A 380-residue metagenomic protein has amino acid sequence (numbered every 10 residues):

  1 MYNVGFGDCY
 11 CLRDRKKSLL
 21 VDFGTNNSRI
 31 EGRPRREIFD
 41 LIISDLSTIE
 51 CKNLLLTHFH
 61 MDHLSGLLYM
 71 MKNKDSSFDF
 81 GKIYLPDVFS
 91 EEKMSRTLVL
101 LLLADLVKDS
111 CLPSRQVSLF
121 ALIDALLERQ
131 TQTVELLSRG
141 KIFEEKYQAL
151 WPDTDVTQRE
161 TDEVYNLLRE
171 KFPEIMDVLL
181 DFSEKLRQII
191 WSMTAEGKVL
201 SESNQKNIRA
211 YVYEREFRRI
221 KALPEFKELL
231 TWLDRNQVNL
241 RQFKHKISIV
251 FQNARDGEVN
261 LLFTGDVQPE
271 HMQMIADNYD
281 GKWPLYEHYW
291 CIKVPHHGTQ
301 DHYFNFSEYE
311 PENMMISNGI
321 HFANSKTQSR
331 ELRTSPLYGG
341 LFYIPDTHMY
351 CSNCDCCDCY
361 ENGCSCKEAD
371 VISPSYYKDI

Functional and structural regions predicted by a protein language model:
M1-I49, F243-Q273: Conserved beta-strand hairpin/beta-sheet module of binuclear metal-dependent hydrolase folds, prominently
G5-F6, D256-G257, V267-Y286, E308-N313 (+1 more regions): C-terminal regulatory/interaction regions
F6-D8, N27-R29, F59-S65, S90-K93 (+4 more regions): Active-site environment of divalent metal-dependent phosphoester hydrolases
D8, Q237-R241, S248-Q252, D280-G281 (+1 more regions): Generic recognition of flexible, low-complexity loop/linker segments
C11, S18-D22, K52-L56, K82-L85 (+4 more regions): Structural recognition of the beta-strand scaffold that forms the well-ordered cores of secreted hydrolase catalytic
I30-L85, G281-D301, E312: Active-site metal-binding motif and surrounding structural segment of the metallo-beta-lactamase
I38-F39, R96-L106, L119-L127, D277-Y279 (+1 more regions): Short, aromatic/basic amphipathic alpha-helical patches
K74-L261, T347-I380: Flexible, acidic/histidine-containing loops and adjacent segments that form or flank the divalent-metal
